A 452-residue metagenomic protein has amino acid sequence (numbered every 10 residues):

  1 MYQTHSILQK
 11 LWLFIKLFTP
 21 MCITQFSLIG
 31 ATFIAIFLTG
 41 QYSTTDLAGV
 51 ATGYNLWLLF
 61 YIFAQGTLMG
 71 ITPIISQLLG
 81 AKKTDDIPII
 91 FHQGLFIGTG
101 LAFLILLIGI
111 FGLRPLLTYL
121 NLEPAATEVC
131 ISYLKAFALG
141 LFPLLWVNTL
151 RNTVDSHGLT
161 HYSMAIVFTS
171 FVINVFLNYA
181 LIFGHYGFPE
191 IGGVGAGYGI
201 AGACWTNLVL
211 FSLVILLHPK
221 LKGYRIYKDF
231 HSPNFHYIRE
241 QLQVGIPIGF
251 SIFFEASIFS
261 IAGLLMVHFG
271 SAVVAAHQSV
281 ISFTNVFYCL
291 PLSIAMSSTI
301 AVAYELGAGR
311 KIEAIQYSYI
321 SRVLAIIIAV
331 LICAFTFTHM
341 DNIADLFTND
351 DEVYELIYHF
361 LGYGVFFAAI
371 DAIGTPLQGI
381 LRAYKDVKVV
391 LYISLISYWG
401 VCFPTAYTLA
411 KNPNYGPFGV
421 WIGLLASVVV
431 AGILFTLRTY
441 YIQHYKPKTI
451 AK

Functional and structural regions predicted by a protein language model:
M1-C22, I75-F142, F188-I246, V302-F367 (+1 more regions): Short alpha-helical transmembrane segments in multi-pass integral membrane proteins
W12-T72, S76, I246-H268: Signature of the first transmembrane helix
M21, Q25, F33-F37, Y54 (+15 more regions): Transmembrane alpha-helix boundary and packing residues in multipass membrane permease domains and related
L28, T32-A35, T39, Y61-L68 (+16 more regions): Alpha-helical transmembrane segments and their lipid-water interface positions in multi-pass membrane proteins
G30-A48, L117-P124, A180-I191, F253-V286 (+3 more regions): Helix-terminus/linker motif at the lipid-water interface of multi-pass membrane proteins
I36, L47-L107, L144-S163, A276-M340 (+2 more regions): Small-residue-rich hydrophobic transmembrane alpha-helices
L38-L58, I90, P124-V129, G193-V194 (+5 more regions): Interfacial/gating helices of multi-pass transporter permease domains
L68, T72, F137-D155, S163-F171 (+7 more regions): Short runs within selected transmembrane alpha-helices of multi-pass transporters and secretion channels
